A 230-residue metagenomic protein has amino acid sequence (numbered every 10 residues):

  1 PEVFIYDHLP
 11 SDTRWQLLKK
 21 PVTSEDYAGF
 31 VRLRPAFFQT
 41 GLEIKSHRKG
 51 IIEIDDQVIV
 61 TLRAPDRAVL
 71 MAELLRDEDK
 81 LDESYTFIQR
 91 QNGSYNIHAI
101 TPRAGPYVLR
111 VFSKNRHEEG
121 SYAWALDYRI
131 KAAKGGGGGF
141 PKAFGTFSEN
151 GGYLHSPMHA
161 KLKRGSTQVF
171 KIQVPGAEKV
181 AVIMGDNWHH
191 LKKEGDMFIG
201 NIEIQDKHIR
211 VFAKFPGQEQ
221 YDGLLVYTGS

Functional and structural regions predicted by a protein language model:
E2-D82, Q91: His-Asp-centered catalytic microenvironments across diverse enzyme cores, prominently the transglutaminase-like
L9-R14, L18-D26, A133-Y153: Surface-exposed beta-loop interaction hotspot
D55-T86, S113-N115, K171-H190: Extended low-complexity, serine/threonine- and proline-enriched intrinsically disordered segments
A72-E73, R103-H117, A181-I183, Q205-L224: Short, aromatic- and glycine-rich surface loops/edge beta-strands on solvent-exposed regions
S84-I97, W188-G200: Aromatic sugar-binding surface patches on proteins that engage polysaccharides or sugar-phosphate polymers
A99-P102, G200-I204: Short, flexible loop/turn segments at beta-strand junctions in immunoglobulin-like and fibronectin type III
N115-S148, P216-S230: Short beta-strand elements
G139-V180: Compositionally biased low-complexity segments at domain edges in trafficked proteins and select soluble regulators
